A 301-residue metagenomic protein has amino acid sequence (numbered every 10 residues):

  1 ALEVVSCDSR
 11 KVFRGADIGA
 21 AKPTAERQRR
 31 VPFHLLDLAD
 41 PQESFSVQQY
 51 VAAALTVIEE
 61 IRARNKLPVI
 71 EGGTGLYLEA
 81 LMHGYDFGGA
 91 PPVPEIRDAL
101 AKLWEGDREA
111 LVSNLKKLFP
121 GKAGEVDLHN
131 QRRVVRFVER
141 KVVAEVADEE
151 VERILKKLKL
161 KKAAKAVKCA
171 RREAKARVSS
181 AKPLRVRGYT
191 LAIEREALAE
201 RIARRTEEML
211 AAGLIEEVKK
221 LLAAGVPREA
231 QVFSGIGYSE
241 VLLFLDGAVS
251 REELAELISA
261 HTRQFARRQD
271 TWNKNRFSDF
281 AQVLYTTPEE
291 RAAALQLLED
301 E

Functional and structural regions predicted by a protein language model:
A1-E301: Phosphate/pyrophosphate-binding catalytic cores of soluble transferases and nucleic-acid-acting enzymes
